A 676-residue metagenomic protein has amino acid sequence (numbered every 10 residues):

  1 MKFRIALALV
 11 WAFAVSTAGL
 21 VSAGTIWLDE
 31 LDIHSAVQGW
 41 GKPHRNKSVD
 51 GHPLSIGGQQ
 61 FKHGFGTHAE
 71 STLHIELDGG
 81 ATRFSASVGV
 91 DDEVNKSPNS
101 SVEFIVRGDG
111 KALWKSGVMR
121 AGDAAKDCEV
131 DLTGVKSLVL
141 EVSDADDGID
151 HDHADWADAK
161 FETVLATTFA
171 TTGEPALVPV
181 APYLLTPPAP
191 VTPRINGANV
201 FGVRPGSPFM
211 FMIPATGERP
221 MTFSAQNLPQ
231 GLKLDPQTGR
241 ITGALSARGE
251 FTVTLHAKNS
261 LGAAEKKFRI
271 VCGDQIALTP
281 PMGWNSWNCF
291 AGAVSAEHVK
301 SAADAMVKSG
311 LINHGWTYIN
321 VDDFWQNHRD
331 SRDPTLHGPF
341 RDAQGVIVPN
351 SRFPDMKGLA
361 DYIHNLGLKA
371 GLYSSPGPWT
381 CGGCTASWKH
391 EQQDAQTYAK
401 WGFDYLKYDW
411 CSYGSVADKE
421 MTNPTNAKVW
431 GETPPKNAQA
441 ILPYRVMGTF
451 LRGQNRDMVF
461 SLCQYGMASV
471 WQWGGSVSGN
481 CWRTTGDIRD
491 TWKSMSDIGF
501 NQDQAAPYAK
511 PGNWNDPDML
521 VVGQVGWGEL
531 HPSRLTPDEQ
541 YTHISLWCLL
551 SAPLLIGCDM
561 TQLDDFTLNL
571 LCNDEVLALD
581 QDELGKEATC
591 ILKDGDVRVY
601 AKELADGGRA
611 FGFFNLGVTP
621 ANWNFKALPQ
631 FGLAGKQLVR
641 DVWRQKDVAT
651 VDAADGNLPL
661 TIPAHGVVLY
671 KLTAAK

Functional and structural regions predicted by a protein language model:
S22-Y183: Gly-Asp-aromatic-enriched flexible segments
A176, P193-E218: Solvent-exposed, low-complexity, repeat-rich "mucin-like" stalks and linkers
P182, G262-G273: C-terminal edge beta-strand
Q230-R248: Strand-loop-strand motifs at the edges of beta-sheets in extracellular beta-sandwich domains
N288, A302, M306-G431: Aromatic-lined carbohydrate-binding/catalytic grooves of carbohydrate-active enzymes
Q393, R452-D559, D580: Glycan-recognition surfaces
Y541, W547-L550, L555-G557, L592-L633 (+1 more regions): Carbohydrate-binding surface patches
V651-K676: C-terminal beta-strand-rich structural cap/linker in extracellular carbohydrate-active enzymes
